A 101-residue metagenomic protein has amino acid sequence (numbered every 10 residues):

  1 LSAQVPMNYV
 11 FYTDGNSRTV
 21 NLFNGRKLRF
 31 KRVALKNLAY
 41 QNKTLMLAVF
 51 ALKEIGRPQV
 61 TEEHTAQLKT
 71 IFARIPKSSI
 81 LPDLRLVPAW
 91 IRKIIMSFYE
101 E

Functional and structural regions predicted by a protein language model:
S2-A3, I75: Residues at alpha-helix termini
A3-S17: A glycine-rich beta-turn/hairpin centered on an aromatic-Pro dipeptide
R18-T19, N37: A generic local secondary-structure boundary/capping motif
N24-R32: A short, charged helix-loop
K31-E101: Hydrophobic alpha-helical interaction segments
